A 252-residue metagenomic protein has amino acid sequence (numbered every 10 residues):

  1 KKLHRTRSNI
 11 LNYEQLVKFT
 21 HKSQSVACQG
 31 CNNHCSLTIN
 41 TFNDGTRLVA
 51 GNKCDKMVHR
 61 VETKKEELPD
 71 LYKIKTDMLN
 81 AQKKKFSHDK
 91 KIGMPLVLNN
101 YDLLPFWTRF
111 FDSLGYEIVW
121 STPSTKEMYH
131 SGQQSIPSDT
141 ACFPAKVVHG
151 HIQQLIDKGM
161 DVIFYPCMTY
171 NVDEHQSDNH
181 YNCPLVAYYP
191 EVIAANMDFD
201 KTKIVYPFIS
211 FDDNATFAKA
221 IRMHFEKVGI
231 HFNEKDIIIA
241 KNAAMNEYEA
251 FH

Functional and structural regions predicted by a protein language model:
K1-H252: An N-terminal assembly and electron-transfer interface module characteristic of large anaerobic redox and radical
